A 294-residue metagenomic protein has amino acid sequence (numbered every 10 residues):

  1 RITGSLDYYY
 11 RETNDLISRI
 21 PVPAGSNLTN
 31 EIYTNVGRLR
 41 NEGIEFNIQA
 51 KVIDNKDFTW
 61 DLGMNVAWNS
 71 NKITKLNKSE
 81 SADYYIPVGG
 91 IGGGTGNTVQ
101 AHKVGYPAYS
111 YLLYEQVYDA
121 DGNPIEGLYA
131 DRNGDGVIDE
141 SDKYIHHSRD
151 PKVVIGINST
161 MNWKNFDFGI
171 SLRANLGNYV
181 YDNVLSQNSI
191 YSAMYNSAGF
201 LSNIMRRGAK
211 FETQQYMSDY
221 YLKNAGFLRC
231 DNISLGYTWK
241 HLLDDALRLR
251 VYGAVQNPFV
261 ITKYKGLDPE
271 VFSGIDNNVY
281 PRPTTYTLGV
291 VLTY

Functional and structural regions predicted by a protein language model:
I2-Y8, I44-V52, W60-W68, I155-M161 (+4 more regions): Membrane-embedded beta-strands that build the outer-membrane beta-barrel scaffold
S5-D54, K103, D142-H146: Outer membrane beta-barrel strand-and-loop segments of large Gram-negative receptors, especially TonB-dependent
R11-D15, I53-N55, N65-I73, N175-V180 (+1 more regions): Structural signature of outer-membrane beta-barrel domains
N14, I20-T29, N77-P87, L185-Y195 (+1 more regions): Flexible, surface-exposed loop regions and adjacent strand-edge segments of Gram-negative outer-membrane beta-barrel
I20-E31, R132-S141, G208-D219, K265-F272: Flexible, solvent-exposed coil segments and beta strand-coil junctions, predominantly the extracellular/periplasmic
Y33-N41, I86-N123, A193, S197-F200 (+3 more regions): C-terminal beta-signal and terminal closure region of outer-membrane beta-barrel proteins
T34-G37, K51-R149, K263-G266: Conserved small-residue
N123, R173-Q256: Extracytoplasmic gating/loop element in the C-terminal half of outer-membrane beta-barrel translocons and assembly
